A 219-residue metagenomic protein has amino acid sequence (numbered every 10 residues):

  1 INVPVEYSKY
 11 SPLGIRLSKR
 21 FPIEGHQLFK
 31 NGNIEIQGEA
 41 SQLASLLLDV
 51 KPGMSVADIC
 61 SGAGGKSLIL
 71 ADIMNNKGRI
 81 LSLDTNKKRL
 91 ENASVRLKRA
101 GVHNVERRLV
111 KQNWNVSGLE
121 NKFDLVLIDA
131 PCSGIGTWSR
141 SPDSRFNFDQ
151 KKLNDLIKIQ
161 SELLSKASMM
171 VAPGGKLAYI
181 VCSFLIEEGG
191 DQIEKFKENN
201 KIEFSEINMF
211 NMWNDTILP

Functional and structural regions predicted by a protein language model:
I1-P219: S-adenosylmethionine
